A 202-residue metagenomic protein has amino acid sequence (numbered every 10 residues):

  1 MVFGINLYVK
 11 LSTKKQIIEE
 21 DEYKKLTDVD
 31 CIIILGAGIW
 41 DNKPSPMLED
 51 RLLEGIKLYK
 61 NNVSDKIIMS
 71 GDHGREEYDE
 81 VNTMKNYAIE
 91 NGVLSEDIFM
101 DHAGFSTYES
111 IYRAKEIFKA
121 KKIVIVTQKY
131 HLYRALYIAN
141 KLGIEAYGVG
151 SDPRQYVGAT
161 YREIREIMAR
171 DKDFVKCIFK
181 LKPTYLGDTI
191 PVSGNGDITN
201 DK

Functional and structural regions predicted by a protein language model:
M1-V2: Alpha-helical transmembrane segments
I5-I164: A structural signal for short, hydrophobic/glycine-enriched beta-strand patches
R75-E80, Y147, A169-K176, S193-I198: A general structural signal for short secondary-structure boundary/capping elements
E163-Y185: A transmembrane-helix-recognition feature enriched in membrane-embedded lipid enzymes and envelope glyco-/phospholipid
P183-K202: Short linear elements at protein peripheries
